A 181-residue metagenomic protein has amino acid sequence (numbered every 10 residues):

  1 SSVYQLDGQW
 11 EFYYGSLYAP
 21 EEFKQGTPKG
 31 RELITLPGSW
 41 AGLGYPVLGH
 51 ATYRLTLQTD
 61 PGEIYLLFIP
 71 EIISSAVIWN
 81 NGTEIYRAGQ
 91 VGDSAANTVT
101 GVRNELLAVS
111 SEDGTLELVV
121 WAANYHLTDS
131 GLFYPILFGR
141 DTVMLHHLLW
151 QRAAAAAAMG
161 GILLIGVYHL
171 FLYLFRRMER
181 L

Functional and structural regions predicted by a protein language model:
S1-P61: Extended carbohydrate-recognition surfaces in non-catalytic/accessory domains of CAZymes and lectin-like proteins
Q5, H50-T56, I64-L66, N104-L106 (+1 more regions): Intrinsic-disorder/low-complexity, polar/charged segments enriched in Ser/Thr/Lys/Arg/Asp/Glu/Gln
G15-L17, N81-I85: Change "in extracellular beta-sheet-rich domains … of secreted and cell-surface proteins" to "in beta-sheet-rich domains
G26-T35, S39-L43, T83-N104: Solvent-exposed beta-strand/loop surfaces of large extracellular or lumenal domains
L57-N81, L118-V120: Aromatic-lined ligand-binding clefts that engage carbohydrates, nucleic acids, or primary amines
I64, I69-P70, W79, A95-L107: Membrane-interface helix/helix-cap signal primarily in integral membrane proteins
T100-G160: An acidic-aromatic loop/edge-strand motif
H146-L181: Core alpha-helical transmembrane segments of integral membrane proteins
